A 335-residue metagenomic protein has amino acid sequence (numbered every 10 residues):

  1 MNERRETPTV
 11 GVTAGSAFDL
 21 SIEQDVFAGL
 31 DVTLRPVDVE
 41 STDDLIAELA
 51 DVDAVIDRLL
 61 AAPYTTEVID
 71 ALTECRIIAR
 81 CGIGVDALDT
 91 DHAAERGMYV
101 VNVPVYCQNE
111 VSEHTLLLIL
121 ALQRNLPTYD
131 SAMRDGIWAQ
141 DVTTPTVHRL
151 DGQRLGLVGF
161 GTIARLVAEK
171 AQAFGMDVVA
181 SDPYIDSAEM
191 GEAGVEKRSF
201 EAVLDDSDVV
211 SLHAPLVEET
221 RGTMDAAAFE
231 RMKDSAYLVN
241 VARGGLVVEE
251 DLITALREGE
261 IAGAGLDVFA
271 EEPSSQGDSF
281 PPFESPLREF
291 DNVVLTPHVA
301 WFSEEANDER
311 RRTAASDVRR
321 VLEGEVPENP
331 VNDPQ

Functional and structural regions predicted by a protein language model:
M1-A54, L59: N-terminal glycine-/charge-rich "phosphate-binding" loop or analogous flexible N-terminal tail
E6-T9, T143-D234: Rossmann-like dinucleotide/phosphate-binding beta-alpha-beta segment
D38, R58, C81-G82, M98-N109 (+3 more regions): Short beta->alpha connector loops at strand-helix junctions that form conserved, small/polar/Pro-enriched
V52, L72-C75, D206-S207: An anion/phosphate-binding loop that grips the pyrophosphate of nucleotide cofactors and donors
L60, I83, D208, H213-L216 (+2 more regions): Short glycine-/small-residue-rich Rossmann-like dinucleotide-binding loops
P63-C75, H92, E219-L238: Rossmann-fold NAD(P) dinucleotide-binding segment
R96, P104-R154, E169: Phosphate-binding beta-alpha-beta segment of Rossmann-like dinucleotide-binding domains, i.e., the NAD(P)
S235, V241-Q335: Rossmann-like dinucleotide-binding domain for NAD(H)/NADP(H)
